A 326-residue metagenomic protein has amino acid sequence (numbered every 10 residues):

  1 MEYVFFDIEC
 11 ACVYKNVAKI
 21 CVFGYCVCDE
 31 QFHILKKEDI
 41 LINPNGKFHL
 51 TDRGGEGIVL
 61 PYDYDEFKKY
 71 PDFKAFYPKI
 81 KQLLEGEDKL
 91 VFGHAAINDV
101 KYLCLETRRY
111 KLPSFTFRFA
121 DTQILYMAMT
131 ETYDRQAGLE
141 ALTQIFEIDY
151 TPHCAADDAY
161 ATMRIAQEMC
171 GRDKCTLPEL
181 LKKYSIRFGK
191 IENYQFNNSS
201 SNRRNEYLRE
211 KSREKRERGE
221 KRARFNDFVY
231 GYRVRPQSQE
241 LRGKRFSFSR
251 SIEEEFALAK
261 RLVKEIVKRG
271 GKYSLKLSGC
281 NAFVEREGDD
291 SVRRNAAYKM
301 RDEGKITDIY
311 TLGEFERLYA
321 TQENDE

Functional and structural regions predicted by a protein language model:
E2-C104, T116, Q144, N295: Conserved non-catalytic scaffold segment of RNase H-like nuclease domains
A18-C21, L105-R109, L262, Y298-M300: Short, glycine/charged-enriched secondary-structure capping and boundary segments
I42-L60, Y64-F67, T122-Y160: Active-site-proximal helix-loop-helix substrate-binding element of RNase H-like nuclease domains
E87-I97, K101-E106, Y133, A137-N205: Acidic, Mg2+-coordinating catalytic module of metal-dependent nucleases/exonucleases that use a two-metal-ion mechanism
A96-D99, L125, E253: Short, solvent-exposed loop/turn segments at secondary-structure junctions
L105-R108, M127, Q144, V267: Short polybasic/polar patches that bind polyanions
R108-S114, R118: A mobile, often basic/glycine-rich helix-loop segment that functions as the active-site lid/recognition loop
Y184-E326: DNA strand-break repair and replication-stress modules
